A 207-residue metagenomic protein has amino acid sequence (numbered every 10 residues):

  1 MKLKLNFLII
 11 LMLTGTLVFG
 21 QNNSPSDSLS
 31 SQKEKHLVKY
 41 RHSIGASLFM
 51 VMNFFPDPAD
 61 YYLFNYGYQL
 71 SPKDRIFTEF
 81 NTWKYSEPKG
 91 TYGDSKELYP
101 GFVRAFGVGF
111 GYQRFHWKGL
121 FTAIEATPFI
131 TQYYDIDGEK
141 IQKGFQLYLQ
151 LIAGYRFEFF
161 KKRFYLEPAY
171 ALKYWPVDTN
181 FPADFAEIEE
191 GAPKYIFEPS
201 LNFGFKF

Functional and structural regions predicted by a protein language model:
M1-L29, F203, F207: Bacterial Sec-dependent N-terminal signal peptides
Q21-G90: Short glycine/proline- and aromatic-enriched beta-strand/turn motifs that initiate or cap beta-hairpins
H36-V38, F54-P56, E97-R104, E139-Q146 (+1 more regions): Replace "Gram-negative outer membrane beta-barrel proteins" with "bacterial and organellar outer membrane beta-barrel
G45-F49, Y92-S95, D135-G138, A183-E187: Extracytoplasmic loops and strand-loop junctions of Gram-negative outer membrane beta-barrel proteins
S47-V51, N81-W83, T127-F129, A169-W175 (+1 more regions): Outer-membrane beta-barrel pore domains and translocons
N65-P168: Gram-negative (and chloroplast) outer-membrane scaffold detector with strong preference for beta-barrel transmembrane
D178-A192: A short acidic/glycine-rich loop-to-helix N-cap element
P193-F207: Outer-membrane beta-barrel "beta-signal"
